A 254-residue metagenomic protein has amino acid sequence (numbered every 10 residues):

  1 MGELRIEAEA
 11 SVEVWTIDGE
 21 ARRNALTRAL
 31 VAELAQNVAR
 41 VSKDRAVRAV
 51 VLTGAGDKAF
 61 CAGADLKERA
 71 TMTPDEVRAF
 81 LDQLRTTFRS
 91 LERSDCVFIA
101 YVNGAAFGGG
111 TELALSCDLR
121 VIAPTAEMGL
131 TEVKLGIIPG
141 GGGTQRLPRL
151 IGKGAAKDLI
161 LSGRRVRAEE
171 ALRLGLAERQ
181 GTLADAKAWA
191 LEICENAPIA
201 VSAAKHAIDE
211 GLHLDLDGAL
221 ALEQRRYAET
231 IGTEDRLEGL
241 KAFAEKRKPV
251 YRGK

Functional and structural regions predicted by a protein language model:
M1-L4, K241-K254: Terminal low-complexity tails and localization/encapsulation signals of metabolic enzymes
M1-T53, D75, R89: Conserved CoA-thioester-binding segment of acyl-CoA-metabolizing enzymes
W15, G19, E33-L34, L52 (+6 more regions): Terminal peptide-recognition signature
E20, V121-A126, A168, L176-E234 (+1 more regions): C-terminal long alpha-helix characteristic of the crotonase
G54-R89, A106, D215: Glycine- (often His-adjacent) and acidic-residue-rich active-site loop that binds/positions the CoA thioester
G63-L66, L84, T144, K153-A156 (+5 more regions): A general structural signal for well-ordered alpha-helical segments in protein cores
T87, L91-D95, Y101, F107-L161 (+2 more regions): CoA-thioester-processing core
R164-E170: Acidic, divalent-metal-coordinating active-site segment for phosphoryl/phosphodiester hydrolysis, typified by short
